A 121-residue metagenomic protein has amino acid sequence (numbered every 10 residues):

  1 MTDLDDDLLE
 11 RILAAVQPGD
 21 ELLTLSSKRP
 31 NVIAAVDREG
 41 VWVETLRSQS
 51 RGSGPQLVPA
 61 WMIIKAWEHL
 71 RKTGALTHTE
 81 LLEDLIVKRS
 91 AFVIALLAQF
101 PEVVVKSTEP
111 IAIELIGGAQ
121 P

Functional and structural regions predicted by a protein language model:
M1-V58: Long, low-complexity, charged/polar intrinsically disordered regions in eukaryotic proteins
D7-R11, M62-K65, F92: Exposed alpha-helical structural elements
A15-G19, T73, F100: Surface-exposed polar/charged interaction patches
I33-A34, V103-V105: Assembly/interface hotspot detector across virion components, adhesins/toxins, and nucleic-acid enzymes
G54-L85: Short acidic, hydrophobic short linear motifs in intrinsically disordered regions
D84-Q99, V105-T108: Short amphipathic alpha-helical interaction segments
T108-P121: Short, cationic-aromatic polyanion-contact patches
